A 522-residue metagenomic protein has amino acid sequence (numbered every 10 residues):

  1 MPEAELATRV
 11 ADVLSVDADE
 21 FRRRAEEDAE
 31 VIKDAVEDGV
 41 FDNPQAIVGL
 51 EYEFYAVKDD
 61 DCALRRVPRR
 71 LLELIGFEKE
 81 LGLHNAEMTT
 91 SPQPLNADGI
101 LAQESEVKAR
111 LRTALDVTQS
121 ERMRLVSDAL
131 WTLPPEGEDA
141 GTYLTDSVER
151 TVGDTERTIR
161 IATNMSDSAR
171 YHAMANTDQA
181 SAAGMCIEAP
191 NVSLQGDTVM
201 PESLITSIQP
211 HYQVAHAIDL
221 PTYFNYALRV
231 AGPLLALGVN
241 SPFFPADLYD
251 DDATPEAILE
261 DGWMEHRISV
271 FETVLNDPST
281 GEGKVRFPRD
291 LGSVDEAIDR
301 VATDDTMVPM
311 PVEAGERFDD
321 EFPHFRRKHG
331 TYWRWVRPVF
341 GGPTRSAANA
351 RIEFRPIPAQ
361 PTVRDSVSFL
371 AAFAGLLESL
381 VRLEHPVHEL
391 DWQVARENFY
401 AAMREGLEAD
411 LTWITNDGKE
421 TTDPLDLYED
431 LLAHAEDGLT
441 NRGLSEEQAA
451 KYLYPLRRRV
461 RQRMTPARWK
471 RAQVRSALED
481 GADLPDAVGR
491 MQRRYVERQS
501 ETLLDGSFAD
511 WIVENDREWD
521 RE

Functional and structural regions predicted by a protein language model:
P2-T198, L204, A347-A350, S368-S379 (+6 more regions): Terminal catalytic/cofactor-binding subdomain
A35, E106, R110-T113, V117 (+8 more regions): Generic, well-ordered alpha-helical scaffold segments in large soluble proteins
K58-D60, P92-Q103, Q209-L220, I357-V363: A generic structural motif
E87, S207-H211, E353-R355: Short aromatic/hydrophobic contact patches that present stacked aromatics for nucleic-acid/ligand binding
M88-T89, D116-V126, G232-G262, S379-A402: Flexible helix-coil linker/hinge segments at domain or subdomain boundaries
Y143-N349: Loop-rich catalytic cores of soluble enzymes, especially ATP-dependent carboxylate-amine ligases and other
R355-Q448: Substrate-recognition/cap regions that form aromatic- and gly/pro-loop-enriched pockets for small-molecule ligands
N441-E522: C-terminal amphipathic alpha-helical interaction region
